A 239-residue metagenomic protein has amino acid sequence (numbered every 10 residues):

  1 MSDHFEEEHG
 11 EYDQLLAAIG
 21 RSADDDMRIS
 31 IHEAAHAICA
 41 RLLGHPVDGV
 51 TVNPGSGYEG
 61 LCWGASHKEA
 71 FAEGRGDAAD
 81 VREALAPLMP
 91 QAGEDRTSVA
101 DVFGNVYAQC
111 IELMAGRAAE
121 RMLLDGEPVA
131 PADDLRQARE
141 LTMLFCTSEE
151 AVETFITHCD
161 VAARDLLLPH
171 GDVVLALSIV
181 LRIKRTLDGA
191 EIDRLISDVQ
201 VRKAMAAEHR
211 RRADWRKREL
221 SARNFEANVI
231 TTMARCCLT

Functional and structural regions predicted by a protein language model:
S2-T239: Soluble catalytic regions of large protease machineries
